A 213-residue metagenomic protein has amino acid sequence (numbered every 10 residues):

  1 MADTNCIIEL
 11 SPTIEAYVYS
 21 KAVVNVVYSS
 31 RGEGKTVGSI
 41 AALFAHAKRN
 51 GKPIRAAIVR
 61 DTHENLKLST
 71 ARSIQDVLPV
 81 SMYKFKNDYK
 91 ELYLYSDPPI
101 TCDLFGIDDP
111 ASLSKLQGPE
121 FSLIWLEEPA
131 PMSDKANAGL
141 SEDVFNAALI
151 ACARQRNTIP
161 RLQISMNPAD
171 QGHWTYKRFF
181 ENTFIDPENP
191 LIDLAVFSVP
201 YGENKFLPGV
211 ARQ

Functional and structural regions predicted by a protein language model:
M1-Q213: Short, flexible loop motifs at catalytic/binding sites
